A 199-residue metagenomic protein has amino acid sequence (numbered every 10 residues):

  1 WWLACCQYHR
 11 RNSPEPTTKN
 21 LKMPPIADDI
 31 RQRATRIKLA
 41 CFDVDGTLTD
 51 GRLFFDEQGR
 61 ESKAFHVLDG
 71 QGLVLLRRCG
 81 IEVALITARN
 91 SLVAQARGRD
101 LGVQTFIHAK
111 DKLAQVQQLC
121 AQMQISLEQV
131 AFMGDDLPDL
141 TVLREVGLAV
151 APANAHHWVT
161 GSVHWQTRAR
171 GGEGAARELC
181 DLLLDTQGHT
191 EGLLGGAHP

Functional and structural regions predicted by a protein language model:
W2-L3, Q117: Mature extracytoplasmic/luminal segments of secretory-pathway proteins
L3-F42, H189-P199: Non-catalytic pre-domain segments flanking phosphatase-related domains
Q7-Y8, N12, P16-T17, F65 (+3 more regions): Residues at secondary-structure transition points
S13-L21, G51, L75, V142-E145 (+1 more regions): A ubiquitous, low-specificity "background" feature that marks scattered single residues across proteins without
P16-T18, I86, D185: Intrinsically disordered/low-complexity terminal segments and short unstructured peptides
K22-A114: Alpha-helical substrate-recognition element adjacent to the catalytic core
G59-H66, D100-L101, T105-F106, L113-P199: Mg2+-dependent phosphoryl-transfer enzymes with acidic/Ser/Thr/Gly-rich catalytic loops
